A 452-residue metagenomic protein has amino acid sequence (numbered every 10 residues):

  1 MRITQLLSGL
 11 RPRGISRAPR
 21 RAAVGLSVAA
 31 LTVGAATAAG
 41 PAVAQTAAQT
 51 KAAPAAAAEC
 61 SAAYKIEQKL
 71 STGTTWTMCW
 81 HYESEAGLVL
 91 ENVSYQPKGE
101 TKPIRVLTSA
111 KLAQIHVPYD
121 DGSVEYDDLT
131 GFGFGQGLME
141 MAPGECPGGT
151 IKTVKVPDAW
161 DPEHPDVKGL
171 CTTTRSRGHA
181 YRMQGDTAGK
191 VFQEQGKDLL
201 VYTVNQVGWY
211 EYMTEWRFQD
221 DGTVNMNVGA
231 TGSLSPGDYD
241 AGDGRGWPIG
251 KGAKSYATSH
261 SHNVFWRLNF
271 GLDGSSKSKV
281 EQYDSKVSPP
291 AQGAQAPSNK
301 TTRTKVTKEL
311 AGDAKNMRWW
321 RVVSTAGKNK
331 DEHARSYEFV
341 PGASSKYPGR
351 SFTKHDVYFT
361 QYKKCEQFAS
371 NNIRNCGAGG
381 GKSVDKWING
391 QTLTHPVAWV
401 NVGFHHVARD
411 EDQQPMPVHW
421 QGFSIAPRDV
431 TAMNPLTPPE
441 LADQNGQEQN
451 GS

Functional and structural regions predicted by a protein language model:
R2-A47: Secretory targeting and sorting signals
L26, A52-T214, Q219-T223, P236-G242 (+1 more regions): Extended effector regions of multi-domain proteins
